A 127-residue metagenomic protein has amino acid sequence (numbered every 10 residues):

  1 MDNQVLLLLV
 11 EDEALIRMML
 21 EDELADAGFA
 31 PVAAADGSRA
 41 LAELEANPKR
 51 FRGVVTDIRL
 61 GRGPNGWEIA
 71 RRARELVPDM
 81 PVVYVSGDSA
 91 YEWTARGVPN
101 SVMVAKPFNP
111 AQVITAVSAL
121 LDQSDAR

Functional and structural regions predicted by a protein language model:
E11: Conserved acidic carboxylate
M18-D26: Charged docking surfaces used in two-component/phosphorelay signaling
A33-G53: Acidic, metal-coordinating helix/loop segments flanking the phosphotransfer/catalytic sites of two-component signaling
D57-I58: Active-site residues of response regulator receiver
N65-M80: Short amphipathic alpha-helix used as the core "switch/output" element in two-component signaling
R72, A95-A105: As written
V83-V85: Hydrophobic/aromatic residues positioned on beta-strands within the core alpha/beta folds
F108-L120, D125: C-terminal output helix
